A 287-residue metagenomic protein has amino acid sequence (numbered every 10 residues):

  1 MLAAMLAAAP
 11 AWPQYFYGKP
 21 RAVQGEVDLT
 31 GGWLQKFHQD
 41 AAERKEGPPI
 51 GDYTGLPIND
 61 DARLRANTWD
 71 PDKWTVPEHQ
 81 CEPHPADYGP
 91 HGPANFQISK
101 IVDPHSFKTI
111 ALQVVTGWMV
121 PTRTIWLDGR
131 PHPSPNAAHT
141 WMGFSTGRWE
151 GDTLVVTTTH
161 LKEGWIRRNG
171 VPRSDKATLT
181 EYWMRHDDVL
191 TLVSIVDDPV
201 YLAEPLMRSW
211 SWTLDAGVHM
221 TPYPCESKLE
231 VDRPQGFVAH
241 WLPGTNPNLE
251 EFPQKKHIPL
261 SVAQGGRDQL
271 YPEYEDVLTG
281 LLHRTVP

Functional and structural regions predicted by a protein language model:
W12-P287: PEST-like low-complexity, intrinsically disordered acidic/proline/serine-rich tracts that flank trafficking/processing
